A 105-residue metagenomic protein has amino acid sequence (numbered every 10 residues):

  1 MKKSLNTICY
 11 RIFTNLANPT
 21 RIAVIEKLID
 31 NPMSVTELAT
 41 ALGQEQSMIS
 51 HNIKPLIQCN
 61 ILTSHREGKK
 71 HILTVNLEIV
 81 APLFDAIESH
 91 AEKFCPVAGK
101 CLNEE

Functional and structural regions predicted by a protein language model:
M1-I8, V80-E105: Amphipathic alpha-helical dimerization/coiled-coil segments that flank or bridge DNA-binding/regulatory modules
S4-S47, N60, E67-V80: N-terminal helix-turn-helix DNA-binding core of bacterial DNA-binding proteins
T14-A17, P55, E88, F94: Generic alpha-helical secondary structure signal
N52: Residues within the DNA-recognition helix of helix-turn-helix
P55, N60-I61: Short hinge/loop at the helix->beta-strand junction immediately C-terminal to the helix-turn-helix recognition helix
